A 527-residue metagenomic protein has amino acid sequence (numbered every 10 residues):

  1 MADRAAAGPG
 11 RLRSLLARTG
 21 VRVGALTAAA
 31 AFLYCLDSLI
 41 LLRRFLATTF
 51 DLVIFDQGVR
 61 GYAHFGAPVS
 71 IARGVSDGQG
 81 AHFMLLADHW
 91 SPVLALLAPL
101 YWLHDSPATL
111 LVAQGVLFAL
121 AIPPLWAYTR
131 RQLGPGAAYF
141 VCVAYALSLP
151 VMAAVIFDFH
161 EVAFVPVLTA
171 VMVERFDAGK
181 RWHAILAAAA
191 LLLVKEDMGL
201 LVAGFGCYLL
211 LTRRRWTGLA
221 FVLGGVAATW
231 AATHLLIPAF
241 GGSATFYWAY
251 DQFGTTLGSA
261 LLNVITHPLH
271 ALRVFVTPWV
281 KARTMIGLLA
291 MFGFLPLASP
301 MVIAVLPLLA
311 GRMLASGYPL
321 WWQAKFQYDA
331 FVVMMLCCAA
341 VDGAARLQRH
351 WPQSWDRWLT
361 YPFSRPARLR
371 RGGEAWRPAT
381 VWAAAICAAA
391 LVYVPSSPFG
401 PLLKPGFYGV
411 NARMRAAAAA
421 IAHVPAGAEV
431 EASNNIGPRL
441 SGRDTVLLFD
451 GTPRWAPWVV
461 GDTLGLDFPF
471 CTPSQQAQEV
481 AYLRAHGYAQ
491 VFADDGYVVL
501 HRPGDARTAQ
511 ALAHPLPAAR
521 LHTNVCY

Functional and structural regions predicted by a protein language model:
M1-L36, T217: Start-transfer (signal-anchor) and selected internal transmembrane alpha helices of multi-pass inner/ER membrane
A5-P9, L201-V226: Perimembrane helix-loop-helix junctions
G24-A28, G136, L223-V226, L347-S397: Signature aromatic-anchored transmembrane alpha helix within multi-pass, membrane-resident enzymes that catalyze glycan
L33-D37, R44, G61, R215-L306 (+2 more regions): Membrane-lumen/periplasm interface segments of specific transmembrane helices in polyprenyl phosphate-linked
I54-F83, P92: Extracytosolic helix-loop segments that constitute the early lumenal/periplasmic catalytic or substrate-binding loops
V112-L133: Transmembrane-helix motifs of polytopic, lipid-linked glycan transferases
P124-A127, A144, V155, A163-A188: Specific aromatic-rich, kink-prone transmembrane helix
I303-R365: Hydrophobic/aromatic-rich transmembrane helices and adjacent perimembrane loops
